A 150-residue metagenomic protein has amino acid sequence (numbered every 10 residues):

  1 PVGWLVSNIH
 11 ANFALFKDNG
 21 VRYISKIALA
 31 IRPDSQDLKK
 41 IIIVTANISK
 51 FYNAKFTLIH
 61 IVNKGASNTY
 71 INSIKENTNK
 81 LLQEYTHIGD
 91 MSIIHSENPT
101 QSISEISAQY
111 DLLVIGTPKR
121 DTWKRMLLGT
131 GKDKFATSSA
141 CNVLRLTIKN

Functional and structural regions predicted by a protein language model:
P1-A11, D18-I59, N72, E76-Q83: Short acidic/Ser/Thr-enriched loop-to-helix initiation segments
P1-V21, S107-N150: Gly/Ser-rich helix-loop-strand patches that form or flank binding pockets for ribonucleotide-derived cofactors
A14, T57-I59, D90-H95, L144: General small-molecule cofactor/ligand-binding pocket signal
D34-D37, G65-A66, R120-W123: Short acidic, S/G/P-rich loop/turn micro-motifs used as interaction or catalytic elements
K40, N68-I71, S102-S104, M126: Short, well-ordered secondary-structure micro-motifs
V62-K64, K149: Residues in the short beta-alpha loop(s) of Rossmann-like NAD(P)-binding domains
E76-N79, H95-S107: A short, acidic, amphipathic alpha-helical segment used as a generic capping/interface helix at domain edges
L82-S92: Nucleotide-activated donor-binding/catalytic signature segment of Leloir-type glycosyltransferases, i.e., the conserved
